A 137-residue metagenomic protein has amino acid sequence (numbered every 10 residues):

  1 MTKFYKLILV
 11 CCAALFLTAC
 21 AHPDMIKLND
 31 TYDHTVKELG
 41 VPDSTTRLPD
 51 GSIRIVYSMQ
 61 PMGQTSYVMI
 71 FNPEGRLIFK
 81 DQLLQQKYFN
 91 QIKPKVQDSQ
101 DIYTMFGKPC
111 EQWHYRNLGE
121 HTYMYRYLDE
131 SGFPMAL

Functional and structural regions predicted by a protein language model:
M1-L9: Bacterial N-terminal signal peptides that target proteins for export
F16-A19: C-terminal motif of bacterial Sec signal peptides marking the signal peptidase cleavage site
A21-D24: Bacterial signal peptide processing site
D30-R76, K93-L137: A cross-family detector of function-defining hotspots
L77-K87: Acidic/histidine-rich, surface-exposed loop or edge segments in extracytoplasmic proteins
Y88-I92: Short, surface-exposed loop/turn motifs that are enriched in glycine and acidic residues and include a nearby proline
